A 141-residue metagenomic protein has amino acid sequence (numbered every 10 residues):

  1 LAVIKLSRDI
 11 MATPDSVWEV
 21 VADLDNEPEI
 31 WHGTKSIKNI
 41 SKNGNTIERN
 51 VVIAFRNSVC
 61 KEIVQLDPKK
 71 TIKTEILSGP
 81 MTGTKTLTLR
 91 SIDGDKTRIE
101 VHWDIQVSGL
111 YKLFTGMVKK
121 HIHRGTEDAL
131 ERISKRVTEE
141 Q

Functional and structural regions predicted by a protein language model:
L1-K42: Hydrophobic ligand-binding cavity/cleft-lining segments
A2, N45-R49, T97: Short beta-strand micro-motifs in enzyme catalytic cores
S7-D9, G33, N57-C60, V101-D104: Short hydrophobic/aromatic-rich motifs at helix boundaries and adjacent loops
D9, K38-T84, D128-Q141: Glycine-rich portal/gate segments that line the openings of hydrophobic small-molecule binding cavities
M11-P14, K42, Q65-K69, T88-R98: A short, structured loop/turn motif at beta-sheet edges
D15-W18, E127, E131: Amphipathic alpha-helical segments that line or abut small-molecule/effector binding pockets and mediate allosteric
L77-D128, K135: Beta-strand/loop substructures that line and gate deep hydrophobic ligand-binding cavities in soluble
